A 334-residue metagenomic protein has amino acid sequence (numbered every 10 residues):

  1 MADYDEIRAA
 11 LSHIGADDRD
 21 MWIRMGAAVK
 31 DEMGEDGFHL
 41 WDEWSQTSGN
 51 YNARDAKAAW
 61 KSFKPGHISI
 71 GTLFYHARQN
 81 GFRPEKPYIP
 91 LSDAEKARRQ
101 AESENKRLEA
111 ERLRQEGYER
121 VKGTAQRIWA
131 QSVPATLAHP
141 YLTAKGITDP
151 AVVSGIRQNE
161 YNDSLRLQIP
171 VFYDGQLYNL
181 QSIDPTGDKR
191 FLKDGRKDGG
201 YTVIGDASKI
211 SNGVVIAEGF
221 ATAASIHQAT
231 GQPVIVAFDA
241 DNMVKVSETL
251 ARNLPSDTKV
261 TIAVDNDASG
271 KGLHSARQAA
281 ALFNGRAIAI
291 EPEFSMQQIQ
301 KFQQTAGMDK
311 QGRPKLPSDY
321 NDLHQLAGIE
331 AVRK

Functional and structural regions predicted by a protein language model:
M1, A9-S12: Non-catalytic all-alpha helical scaffold/repeat segments
M1-D3, M21, A28, E32-S45 (+4 more regions): TOPRIM fold recognition
H13-W22: Structural motif
M21, E32, N80-R166, S208: TOPRIM metal-binding catalytic domain and adjacent DNA-binding surface shared by DnaG-type primases
A27, A58, Y141-T143: Short alpha-helical elements
F38-R98: Basic, alpha-helical nucleic-acid-binding regions used in initiation and control of genome expression
E160-P255: Phosphate-handling DNA/RNA-contact segment within nucleic-acid enzymes
